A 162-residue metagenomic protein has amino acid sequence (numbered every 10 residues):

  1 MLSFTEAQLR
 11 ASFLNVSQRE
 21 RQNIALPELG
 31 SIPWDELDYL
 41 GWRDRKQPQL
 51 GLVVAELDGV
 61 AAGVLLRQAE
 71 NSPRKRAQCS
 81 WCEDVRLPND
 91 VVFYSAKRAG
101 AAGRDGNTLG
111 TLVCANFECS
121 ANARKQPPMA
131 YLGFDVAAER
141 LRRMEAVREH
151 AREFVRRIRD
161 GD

Functional and structural regions predicted by a protein language model:
M1-A62: Charge-rich, low-complexity N-terminal segments
D58-A62, S72-P73, D84-P88: Short, charged/polar surface micro-motifs in flexible loops or helix N-caps
L65-K75, R104-T108: Short, flexible, mixed-charge glycine/proline-rich loop motifs that serve as phosphate/nucleic-acid-contacting
C79-C82, C114: Short cysteine-rich clusters marking metal-coordination/redox-active sites
D84-P88, C119, R124, P128: Short functional micro-motifs and their immediate structural scaffolds
S95-G110: Short linker/helix segments within small regulatory modules
L112-E118: Cysteine-rich micro-motifs
R124-R157: Polybasic, low-complexity binding patches
